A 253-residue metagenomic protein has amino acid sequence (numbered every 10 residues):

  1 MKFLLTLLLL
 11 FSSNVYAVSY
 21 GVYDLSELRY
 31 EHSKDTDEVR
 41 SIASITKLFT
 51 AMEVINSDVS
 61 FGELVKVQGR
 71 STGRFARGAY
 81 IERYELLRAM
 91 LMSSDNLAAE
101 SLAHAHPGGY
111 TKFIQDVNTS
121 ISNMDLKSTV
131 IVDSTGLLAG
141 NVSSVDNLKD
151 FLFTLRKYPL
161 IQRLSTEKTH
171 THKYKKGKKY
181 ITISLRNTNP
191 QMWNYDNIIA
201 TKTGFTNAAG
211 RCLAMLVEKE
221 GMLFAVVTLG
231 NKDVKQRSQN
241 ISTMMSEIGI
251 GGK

Functional and structural regions predicted by a protein language model:
M1-L4: Positively charged n-region of N-terminal signal peptides that target proteins for export
S12-S13: N-terminal signal peptide c-region/cleavage motif recognized by signal peptidases
Y16-D146, D150-P159: Active-site-adjacent loops and short helices of periplasmic peptidoglycan-processing enzymes
A139-K253: Domain-terminus/edge residues, biased toward the C-terminal soluble/receptor-binding domains of extracytoplasmic
